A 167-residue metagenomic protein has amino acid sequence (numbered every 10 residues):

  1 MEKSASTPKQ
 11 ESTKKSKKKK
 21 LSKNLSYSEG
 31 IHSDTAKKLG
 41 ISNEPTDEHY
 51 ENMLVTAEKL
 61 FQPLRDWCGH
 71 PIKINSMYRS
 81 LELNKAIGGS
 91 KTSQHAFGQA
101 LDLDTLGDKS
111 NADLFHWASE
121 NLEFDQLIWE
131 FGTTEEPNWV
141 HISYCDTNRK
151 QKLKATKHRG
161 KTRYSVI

Functional and structural regions predicted by a protein language model:
M1-R65, R159-I167: Extracytoplasmic cell-surface/polysaccharide-interacting catalytic and binding patches
A5, F97, T105-I167: Catalytic cores and adjacent binding grooves of peptidoglycan-active enzymes
N24, P71, A100, W139: A residue-level signal for beta-strand positions that form part of recognition/binding surfaces within mature
T56-L60, H70, L83, Q99 (+2 more regions): Amphipathic alpha-helical interface surfaces
K59-G88: Extended, low-complexity, intrinsically disordered C-terminal regulatory tails of eukaryotic serine/threonine kinases
I87-L103: Active-site microenvironments of hydrolase-like enzyme catalytic domains
